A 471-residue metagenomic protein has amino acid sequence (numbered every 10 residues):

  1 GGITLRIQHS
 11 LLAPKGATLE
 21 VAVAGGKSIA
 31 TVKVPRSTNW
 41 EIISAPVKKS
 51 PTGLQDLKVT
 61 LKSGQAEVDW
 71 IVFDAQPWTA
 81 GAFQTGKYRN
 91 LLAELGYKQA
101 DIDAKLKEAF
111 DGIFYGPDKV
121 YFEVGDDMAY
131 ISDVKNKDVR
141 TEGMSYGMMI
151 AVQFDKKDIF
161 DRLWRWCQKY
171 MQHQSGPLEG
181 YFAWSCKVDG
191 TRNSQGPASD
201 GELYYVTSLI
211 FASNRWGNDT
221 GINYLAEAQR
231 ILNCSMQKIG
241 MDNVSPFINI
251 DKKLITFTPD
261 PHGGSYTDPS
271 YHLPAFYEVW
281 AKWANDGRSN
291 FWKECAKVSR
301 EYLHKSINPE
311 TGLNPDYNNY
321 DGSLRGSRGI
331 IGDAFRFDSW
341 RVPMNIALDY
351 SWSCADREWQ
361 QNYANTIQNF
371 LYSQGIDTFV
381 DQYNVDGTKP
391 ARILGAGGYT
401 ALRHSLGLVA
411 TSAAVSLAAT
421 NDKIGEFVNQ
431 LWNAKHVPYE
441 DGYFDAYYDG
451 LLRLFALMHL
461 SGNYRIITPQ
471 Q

Functional and structural regions predicted by a protein language model:
G1-P77: Extracytoplasmic
L5-H9, L57, G147, Y205 (+3 more regions): Residue-level preference for non-acidic, small/hydrophobic
G53-Q55, K435-E440: Low-complexity, intrinsically disordered Gly/Pro/Thr-rich segments
A75, D155-D158, M171, S213-W216 (+3 more regions): A generic secondary-structure signal for well-formed alpha-helical elements
A80-E108, K137-T141, G176-Y181, S194-D200 (+3 more regions): Extended ligand-binding clefts on enzyme/binding-domain cores
A80-E202, S208, R215-N218, S339 (+7 more regions): N-terminal carbohydrate-binding/catalytic regions of secreted carbohydrate-active enzymes
N223, L457-N463, I467-Q471: Active-site or metal-binding loop neighborhoods of secreted/extracellular toxin and effector enzymes
